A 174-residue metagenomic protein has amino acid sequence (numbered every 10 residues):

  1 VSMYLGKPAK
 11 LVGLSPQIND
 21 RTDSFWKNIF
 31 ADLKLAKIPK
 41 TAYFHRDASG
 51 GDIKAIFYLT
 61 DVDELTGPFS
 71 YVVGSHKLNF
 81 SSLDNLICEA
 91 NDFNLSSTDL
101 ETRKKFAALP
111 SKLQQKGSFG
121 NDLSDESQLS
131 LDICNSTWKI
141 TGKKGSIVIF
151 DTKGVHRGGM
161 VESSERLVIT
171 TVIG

Functional and structural regions predicted by a protein language model:
V1-L78: Conserved double-stranded beta-helix
A36, G50, E64, D132-C134 (+2 more regions): A generic fold-level signal
P39-T41, N135-T137, R166: Short beta-strand-initiation
I53, S146, H156, L167: Residue-level detector of short, conserved catalytic/binding motifs and their immediate flanks
A55-F57, S164-G174: A short hydrophobic beta-strand segment most commonly corresponding to one strand of the jelly-roll/cupin
T60-V62, R157, G174: Short coil/turn motifs at secondary-structure junctions
L65-V155: Double-stranded beta-helix
H156-E162: Short beta-strand His + acidic residue motifs that chelate non-heme Fe in jelly-roll/DSBH and cupin folds
